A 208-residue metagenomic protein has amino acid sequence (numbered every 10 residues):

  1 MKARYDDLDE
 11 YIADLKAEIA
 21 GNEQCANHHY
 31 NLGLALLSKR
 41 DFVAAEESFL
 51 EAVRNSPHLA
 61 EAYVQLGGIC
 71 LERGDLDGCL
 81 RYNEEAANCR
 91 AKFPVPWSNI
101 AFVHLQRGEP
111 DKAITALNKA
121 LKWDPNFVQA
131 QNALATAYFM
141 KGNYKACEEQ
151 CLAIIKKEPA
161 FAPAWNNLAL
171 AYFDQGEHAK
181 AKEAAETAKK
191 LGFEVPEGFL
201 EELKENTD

Functional and structural regions predicted by a protein language model:
K2-A17, K39-E51, E72-E85, Q106-K119 (+3 more regions): Structural signature of tandem alpha-helical TPR/SEL1-like repeats, specifically the intra-repeat loop/turn
K2-A3, L170-Q175, E194-D208: TPR/TPR-like alpha-solenoid helical repeat scaffolds
G21, N55, C89, W123 (+2 more regions): Structural marker of alpha-solenoid helical repeat scaffolds
A26-N27, A60-E61, P94-V95, V128-Q129 (+3 more regions): Helix-start (N-cap) detector for alpha-helical repeat units in TPR-like alpha-solenoids, especially tetratricopeptide
N27-S38, E61-G68, E72: Non-membrane alpha-helical segments in proteins
A35, I69, V103, A137 (+2 more regions): TPR/TPR-like alpha-solenoid repeats
